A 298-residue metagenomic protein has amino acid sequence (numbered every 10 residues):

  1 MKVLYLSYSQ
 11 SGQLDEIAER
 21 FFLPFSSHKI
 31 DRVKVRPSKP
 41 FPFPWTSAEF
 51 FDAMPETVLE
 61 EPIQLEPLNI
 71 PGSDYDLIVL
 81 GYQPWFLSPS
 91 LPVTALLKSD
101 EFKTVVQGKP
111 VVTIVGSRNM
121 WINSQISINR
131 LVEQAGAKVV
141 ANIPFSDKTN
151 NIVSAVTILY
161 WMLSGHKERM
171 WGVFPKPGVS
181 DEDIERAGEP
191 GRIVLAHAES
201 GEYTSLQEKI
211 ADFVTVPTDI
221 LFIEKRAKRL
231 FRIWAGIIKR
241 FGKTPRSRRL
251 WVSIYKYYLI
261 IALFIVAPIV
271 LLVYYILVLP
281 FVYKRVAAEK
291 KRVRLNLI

Functional and structural regions predicted by a protein language model:
M1-G81, L87-P92, K98, F102 (+3 more regions): N-terminal beta1-alpha1-beta2 submodule of the flavodoxin-like/Rossmannoid cofactor-binding fold
P42-S47, Q125-I126, N151-T157: Short aromatic-enriched loop/helix-cap "lid" or pocket-rim segments at secondary-structure transitions that line
A53-E56, L131-K138, I158-M170: A polyampholytic, Gly/Pro-enriched intrinsically disordered region
Y82, V115-R118, P177-G178: Second-shell loop/turn segments in exported
W85-F86, M120: Glycine-rich nucleotide phosphate-binding loop and flanking beta-alpha elements of Rossmann-like dinucleotide-binding
P92, L96, S127-L131, R186: Alpha-helical scaffold elements adjacent to nucleotide-binding pockets in ATP/GTP-utilizing enzyme cores
P110-I152: Short, glycine-/small-residue-rich phosphate/pyrophosphate-handling segment
N150-A227: Glycine-rich phosphate/pyrophosphate-binding loop and the adjoining helix
